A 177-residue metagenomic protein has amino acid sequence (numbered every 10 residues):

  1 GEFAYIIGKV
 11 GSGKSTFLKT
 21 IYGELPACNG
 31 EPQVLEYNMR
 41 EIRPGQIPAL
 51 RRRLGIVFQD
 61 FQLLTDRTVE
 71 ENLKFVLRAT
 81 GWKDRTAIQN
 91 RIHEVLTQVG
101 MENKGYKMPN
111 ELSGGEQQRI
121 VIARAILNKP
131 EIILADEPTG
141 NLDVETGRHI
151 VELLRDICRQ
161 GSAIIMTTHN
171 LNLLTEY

Functional and structural regions predicted by a protein language model:
Y22: Helix-to-loop junction immediately C-terminal to a conserved catalytic motif
G30-N38: Conserved ABC transporter NBD signature motif
M39-G55, R85, I157-R159: ABC ATPase NBD coupling module
R67-F75: Short coil-to-helix segment of the ABC ATPase nucleotide-binding domain corresponding to the Q-loop/switch region
K107-N110, N128, Q160: Conserved signature/switch motifs of ABC ATPase nucleotide-binding domains
M108-L112, E116-Q118: Conserved ABC ATPase signature
I133-D136: Catalytic Walker B motif of ABC-type/P-loop ATPase nucleotide-binding domains
